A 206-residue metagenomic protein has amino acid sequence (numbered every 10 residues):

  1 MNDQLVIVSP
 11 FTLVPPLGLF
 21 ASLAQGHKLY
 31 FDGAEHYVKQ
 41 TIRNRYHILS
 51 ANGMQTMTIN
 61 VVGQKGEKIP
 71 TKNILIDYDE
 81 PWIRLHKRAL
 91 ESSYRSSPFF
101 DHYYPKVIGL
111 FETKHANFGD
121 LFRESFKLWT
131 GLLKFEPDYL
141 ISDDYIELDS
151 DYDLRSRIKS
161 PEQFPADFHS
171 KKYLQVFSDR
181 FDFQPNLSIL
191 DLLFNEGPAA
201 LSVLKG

Functional and structural regions predicted by a protein language model:
M1-G206: Residues lining hydrophobic/aromatic ligand-binding pockets adjacent to catalytic sites
